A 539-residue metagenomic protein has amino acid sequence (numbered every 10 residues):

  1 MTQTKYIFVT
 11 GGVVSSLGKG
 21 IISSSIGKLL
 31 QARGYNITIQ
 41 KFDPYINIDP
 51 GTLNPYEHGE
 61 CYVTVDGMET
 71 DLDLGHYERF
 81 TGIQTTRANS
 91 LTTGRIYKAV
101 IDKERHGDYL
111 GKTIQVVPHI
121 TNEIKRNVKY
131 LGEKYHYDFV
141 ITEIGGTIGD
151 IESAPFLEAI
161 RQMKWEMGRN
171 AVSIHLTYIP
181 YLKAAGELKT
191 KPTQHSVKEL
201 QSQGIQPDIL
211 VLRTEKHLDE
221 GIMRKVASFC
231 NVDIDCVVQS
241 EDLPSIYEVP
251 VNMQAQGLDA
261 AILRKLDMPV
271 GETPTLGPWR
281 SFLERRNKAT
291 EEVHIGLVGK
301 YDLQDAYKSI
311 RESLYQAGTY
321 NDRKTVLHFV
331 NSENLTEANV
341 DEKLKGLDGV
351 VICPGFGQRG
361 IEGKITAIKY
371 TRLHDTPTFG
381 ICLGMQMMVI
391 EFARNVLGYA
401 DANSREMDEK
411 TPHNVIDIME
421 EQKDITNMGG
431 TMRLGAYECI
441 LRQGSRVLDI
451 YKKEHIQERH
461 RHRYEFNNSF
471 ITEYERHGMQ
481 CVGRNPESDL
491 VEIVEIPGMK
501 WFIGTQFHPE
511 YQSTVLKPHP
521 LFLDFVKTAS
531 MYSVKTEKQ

Functional and structural regions predicted by a protein language model:
M1-T325, E333-G349, F356-G357, G363-Y370 (+3 more regions): Flexible phosphate-sensing "switch/lid" loops adjacent to ATP/NTP-binding sites across phosphate-transfer
Q3, Q206, D233, E291 (+6 more regions): A generic structural signal for well-ordered coil/turn residues at beta-strand boundaries that shape enzyme active-site
G11, K41, T214, E241 (+12 more regions): Active-site proximal loops enriched in glycine and acidic residues that flank catalytic Cys/His/Asp and coordinate
L17-G20, S24-K28, A32, K343-E438 (+3 more regions): Cysteine-nucleophile active-site neighborhood
T52-P55, K225, A393-V396, P497-G498: Short low-complexity, flexible loop/linker segments enriched in glycine and/or proline with clustered acidic
L110-T121, P354-I361, M432, A436-E438 (+2 more regions): Short acidic-aromatic active-site loops that bind/stabilize oxyanions
T273, N321-V326, R484, K535-Q539: Flexible, glycine/charged-enriched surface loops at secondary-structure junctions
L434-E438, R442-Q539: C-terminal and late-domain segments of enzyme folds
